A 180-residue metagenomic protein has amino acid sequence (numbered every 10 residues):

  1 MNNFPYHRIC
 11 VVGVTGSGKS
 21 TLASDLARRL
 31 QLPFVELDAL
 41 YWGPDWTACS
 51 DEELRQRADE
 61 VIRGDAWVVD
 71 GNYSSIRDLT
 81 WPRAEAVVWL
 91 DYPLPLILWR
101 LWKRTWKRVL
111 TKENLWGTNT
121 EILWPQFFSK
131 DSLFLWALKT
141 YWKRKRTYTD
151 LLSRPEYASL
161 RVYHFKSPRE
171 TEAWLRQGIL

Functional and structural regions predicted by a protein language model:
N2-Y6, R29, L135-L180: NTP-dependent small-molecule kinase module
V11: Hydrophobic anchor at the beta1->P-loop junction of P-loop NTPases
T15: The conserved Walker
K19: Conserved lysine of the Walker
L22: Hydrophobic positions on the alpha1 helix immediately C-terminal to the Walker A/P-loop
D25: Active-site signature of alpha/beta-hydrolase-fold catalytic machinery across serine- and Asp/Cys-nucleophile hydrolases
P33-V87, Y92: Conserved nucleotide-sensing/catalytic segment adjacent to the nucleotide-binding pocket in NTP-handling enzymes
Y92-R144: A glycine- and Lys/Arg-enriched "phosphate-lid" helix/loop adjacent to the NTP-binding pocket of small-molecule kinases
